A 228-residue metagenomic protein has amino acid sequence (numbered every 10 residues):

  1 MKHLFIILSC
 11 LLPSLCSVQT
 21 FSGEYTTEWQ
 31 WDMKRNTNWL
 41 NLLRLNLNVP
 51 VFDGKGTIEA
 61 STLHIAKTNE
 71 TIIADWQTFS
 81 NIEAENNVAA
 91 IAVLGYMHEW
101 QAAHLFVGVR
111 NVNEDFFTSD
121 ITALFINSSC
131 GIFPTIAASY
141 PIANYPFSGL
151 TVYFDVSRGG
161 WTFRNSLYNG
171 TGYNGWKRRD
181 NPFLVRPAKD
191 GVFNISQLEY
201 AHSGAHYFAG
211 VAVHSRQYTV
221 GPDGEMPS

Functional and structural regions predicted by a protein language model:
H3-L15: Sec-dependent N-terminal signal peptides
C16-F21, M33-N36, N48-E59, Q101-A102 (+2 more regions): Short loop/turn motifs that connect adjacent beta-strands in outer-membrane beta-barrel proteins
E28-D32, I65-N69, E114-F116, T135-A137 (+2 more regions): Sequence/structural signature of outer-membrane beta-barrel proteins
W31, T37-L43, N87-A92, P146-L150 (+3 more regions): Residues that define the transmembrane beta-barrel architecture of outer-membrane proteins
D32-N36, I82-E85, A138-A143, F183-P187 (+1 more regions): Outer-membrane beta-barrel domain signature
V49-G170: Outer membrane beta-barrel
S129-A137, R178-R179, K189-V192: Active-site substrate-binding loop specific to GH73 endo-beta-N-acetylglucosaminidase modules in bacterial autolysins
Y200-S228: Long, well-ordered mid-to-C-terminal structural blocks that present hydrophobic/aromatic surfaces
